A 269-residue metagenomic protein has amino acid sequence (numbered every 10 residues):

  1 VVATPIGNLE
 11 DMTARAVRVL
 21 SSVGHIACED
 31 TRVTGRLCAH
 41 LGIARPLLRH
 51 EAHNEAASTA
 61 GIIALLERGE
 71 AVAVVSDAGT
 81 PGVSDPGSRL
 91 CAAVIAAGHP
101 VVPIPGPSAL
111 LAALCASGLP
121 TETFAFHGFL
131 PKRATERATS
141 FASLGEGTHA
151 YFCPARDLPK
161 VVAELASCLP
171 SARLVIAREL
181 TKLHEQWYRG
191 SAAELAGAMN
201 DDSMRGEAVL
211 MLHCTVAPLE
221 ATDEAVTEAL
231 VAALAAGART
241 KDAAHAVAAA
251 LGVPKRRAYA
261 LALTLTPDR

Functional and structural regions predicted by a protein language model:
V1-H53: Glycine-rich, flexible N-terminal cofactor/catalytic loop recognition
V2, R68-S76, F124, G147-Y151 (+1 more regions): Generic beta-sheet signal
L20-I26, G98-V102, T148-H149: Short active-site oxyanion
C28, S76, P103-G106, Y151 (+1 more regions): General beta-strand structural signal in soluble alpha/beta enzymes
H53-I63: Glycine-rich, highly charged phosphate/nucleotide-binding loops
E67-A112, R156-V161: A glycine-rich beta-strand to alpha-helix segment that forms a phosphate/ribose-binding loop at ligand/cofactor sites
A71, G147-T148, A155-R269: A contiguous loop/helix-start segment that scaffolds small-molecule binding in enzyme catalytic cores
R89-G145: Class I SAM-dependent methyltransferase SAM-binding "motif I" and its flanking Rossmann-like core
